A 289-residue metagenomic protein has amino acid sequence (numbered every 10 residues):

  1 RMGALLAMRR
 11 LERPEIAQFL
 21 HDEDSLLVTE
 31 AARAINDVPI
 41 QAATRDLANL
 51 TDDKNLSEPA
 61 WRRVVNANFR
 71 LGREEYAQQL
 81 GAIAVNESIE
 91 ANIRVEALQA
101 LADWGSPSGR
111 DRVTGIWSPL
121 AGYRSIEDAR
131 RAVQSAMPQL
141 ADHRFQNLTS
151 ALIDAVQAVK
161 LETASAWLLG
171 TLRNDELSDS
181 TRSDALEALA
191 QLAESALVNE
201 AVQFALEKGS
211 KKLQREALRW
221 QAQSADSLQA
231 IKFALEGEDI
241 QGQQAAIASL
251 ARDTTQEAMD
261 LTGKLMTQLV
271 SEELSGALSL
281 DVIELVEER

Functional and structural regions predicted by a protein language model:
R1-R13, Q18-F19, V28-I40, N49 (+14 more regions): Structural detector for internal amphipathic alpha-helices that build alpha-solenoid repeat scaffolds
R13, T44, A77, A129-Q134 (+4 more regions): Core helices of alpha-solenoid repeat scaffolds
R110: Short acidic/His/Gly/Ser-rich catalytic and metal-binding motifs that mark active-site loops of diverse hydrolases
A136-Q139: Amphipathic alpha-helices of TPR/Sel1-like and other helical repeat/solenoid scaffolds
